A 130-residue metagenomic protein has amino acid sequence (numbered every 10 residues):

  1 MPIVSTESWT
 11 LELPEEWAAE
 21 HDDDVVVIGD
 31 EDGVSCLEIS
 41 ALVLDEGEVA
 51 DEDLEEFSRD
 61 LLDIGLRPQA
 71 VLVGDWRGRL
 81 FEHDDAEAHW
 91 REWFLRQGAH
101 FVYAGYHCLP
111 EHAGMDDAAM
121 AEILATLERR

Functional and structural regions predicted by a protein language model:
P2-E56, D85-A86: Secretory pathway targeting signatures of secreted, lumenal, and periplasmic proteins
I3, E15-H21, R59-V73, R129: Short secondary-structure junctions
V4-S5, W9-T10, L62-G65, V102-M115: Hydrophobic transmembrane alpha-helix bundles
W17, A104-R130: Surface-exposed amphipathic alpha-helical segments
I28, I39, F81-H83, F94 (+1 more regions): Short beta-strand element of the conserved SAM-dependent methyltransferase core
E55-F101, G105-H107: Signature of long, low-cysteine stretches enriched in small and polar/charged residues
